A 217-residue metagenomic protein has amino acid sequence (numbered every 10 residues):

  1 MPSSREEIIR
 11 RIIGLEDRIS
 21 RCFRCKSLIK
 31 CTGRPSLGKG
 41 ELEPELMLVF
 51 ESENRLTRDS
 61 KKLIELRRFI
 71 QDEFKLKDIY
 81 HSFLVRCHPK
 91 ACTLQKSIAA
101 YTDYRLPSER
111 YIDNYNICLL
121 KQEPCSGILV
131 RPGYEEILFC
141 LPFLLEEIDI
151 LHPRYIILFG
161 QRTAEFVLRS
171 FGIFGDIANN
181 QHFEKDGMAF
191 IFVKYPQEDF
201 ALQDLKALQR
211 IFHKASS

Functional and structural regions predicted by a protein language model:
P2-N180, D186-S217: A polyanion-binding, active-site-adjacent surface
